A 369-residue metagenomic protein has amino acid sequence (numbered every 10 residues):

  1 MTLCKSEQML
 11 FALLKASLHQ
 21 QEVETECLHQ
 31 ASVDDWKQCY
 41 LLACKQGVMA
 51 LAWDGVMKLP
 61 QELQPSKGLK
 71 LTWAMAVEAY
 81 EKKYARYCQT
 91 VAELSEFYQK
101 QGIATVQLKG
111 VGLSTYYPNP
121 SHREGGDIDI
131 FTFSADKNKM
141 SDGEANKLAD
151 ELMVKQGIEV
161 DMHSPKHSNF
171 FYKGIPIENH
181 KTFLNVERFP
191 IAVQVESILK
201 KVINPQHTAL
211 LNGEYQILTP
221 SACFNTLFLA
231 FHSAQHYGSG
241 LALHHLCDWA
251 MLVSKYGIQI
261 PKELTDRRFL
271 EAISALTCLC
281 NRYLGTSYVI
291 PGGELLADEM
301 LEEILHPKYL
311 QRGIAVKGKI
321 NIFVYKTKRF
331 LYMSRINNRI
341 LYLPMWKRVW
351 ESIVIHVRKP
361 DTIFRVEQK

Functional and structural regions predicted by a protein language model:
M1-G126, T132-K369: Conserved NTP-donor binding/palm subdomain of two-metal-ion nucleotidyltransferases/polymerases, i.e., the charged
